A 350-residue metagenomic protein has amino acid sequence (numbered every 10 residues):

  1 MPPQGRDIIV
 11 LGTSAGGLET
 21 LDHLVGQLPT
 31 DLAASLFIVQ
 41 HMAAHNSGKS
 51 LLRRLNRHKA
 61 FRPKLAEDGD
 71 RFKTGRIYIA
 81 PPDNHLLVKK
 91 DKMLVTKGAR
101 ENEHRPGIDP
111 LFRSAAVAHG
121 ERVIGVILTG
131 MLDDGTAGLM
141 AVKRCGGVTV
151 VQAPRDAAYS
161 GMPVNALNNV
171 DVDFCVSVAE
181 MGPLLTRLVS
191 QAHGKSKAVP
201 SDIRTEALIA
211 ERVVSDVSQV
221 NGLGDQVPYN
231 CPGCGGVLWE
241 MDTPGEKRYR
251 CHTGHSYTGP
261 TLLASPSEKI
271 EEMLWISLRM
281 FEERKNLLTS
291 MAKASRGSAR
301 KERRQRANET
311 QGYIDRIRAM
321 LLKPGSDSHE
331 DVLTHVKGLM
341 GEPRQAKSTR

Functional and structural regions predicted by a protein language model:
M1-K293, E309-H329, R344: Conserved acid/base catalytic micro-environments in cytosolic active-site loops
S298-Q311, V332: Short, charged, amphipathic alpha-helical segments
V332-R350: C-terminal, charged low-complexity interaction regions
